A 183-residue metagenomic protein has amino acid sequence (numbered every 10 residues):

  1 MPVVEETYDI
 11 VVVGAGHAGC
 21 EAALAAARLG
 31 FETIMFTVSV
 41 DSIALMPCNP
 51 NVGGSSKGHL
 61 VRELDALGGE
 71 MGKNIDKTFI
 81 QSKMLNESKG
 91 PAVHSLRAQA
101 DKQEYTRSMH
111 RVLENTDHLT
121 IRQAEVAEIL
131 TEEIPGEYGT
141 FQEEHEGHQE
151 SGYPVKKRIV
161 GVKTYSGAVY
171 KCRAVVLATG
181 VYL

Functional and structural regions predicted by a protein language model:
V3-T7, L24-I134, S166, A178-L183: Conserved N-terminal/central alpha/beta ligand/cofactor-binding core
V4-A18: Beta1/beta-strand and adjacent pyrophosphate-binding region of the FAD-binding site in flavoprotein oxidoreductases
V11-V13, V169-T179: Short hydrophobic core segments
A15, A27, S55, G139 (+1 more regions): A ubiquitous, low-specificity "background" feature that marks scattered single residues across proteins without
C20-A22: N-terminal amphipathic, basic-rich helices that act as targeting or association modules
L130-A168: Conserved beta-strand-loop-beta-strand element in the redox core of flavoprotein oxidoreductases
